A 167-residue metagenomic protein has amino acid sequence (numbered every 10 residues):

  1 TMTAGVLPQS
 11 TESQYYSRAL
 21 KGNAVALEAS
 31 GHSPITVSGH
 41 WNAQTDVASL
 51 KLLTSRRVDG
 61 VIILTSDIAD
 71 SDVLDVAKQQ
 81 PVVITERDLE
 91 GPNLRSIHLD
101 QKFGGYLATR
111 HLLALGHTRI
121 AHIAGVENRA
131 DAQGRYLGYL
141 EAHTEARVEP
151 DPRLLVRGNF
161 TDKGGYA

Functional and structural regions predicted by a protein language model:
T1-K21, A29-S30, W41, L52-S55: N-terminal helix-turn-helix/winged-helix DNA-binding helices and compositionally similar short basic alpha-helical
G22-S33, A48, T54-R57, K78-I84 (+1 more regions): Bacterial carbohydrate/catabolite-sensing allosteric modules
T45-S49, A69-D72, G164: Short acidic active-site motifs
G60-D72, R87-N93: Acidic, Gly/Pro-rich loop/turn segments at junctions of secondary structure
